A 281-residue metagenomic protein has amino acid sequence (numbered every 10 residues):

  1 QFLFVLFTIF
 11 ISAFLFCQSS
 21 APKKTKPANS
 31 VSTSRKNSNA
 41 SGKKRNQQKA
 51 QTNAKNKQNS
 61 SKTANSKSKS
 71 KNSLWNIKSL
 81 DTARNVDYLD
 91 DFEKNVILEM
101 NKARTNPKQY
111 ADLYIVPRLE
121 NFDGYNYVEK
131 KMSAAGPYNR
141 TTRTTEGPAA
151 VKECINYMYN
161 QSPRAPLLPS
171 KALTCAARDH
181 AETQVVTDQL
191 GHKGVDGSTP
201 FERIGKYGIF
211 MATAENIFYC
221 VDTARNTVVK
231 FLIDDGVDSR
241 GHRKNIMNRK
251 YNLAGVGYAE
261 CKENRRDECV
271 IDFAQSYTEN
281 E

Functional and structural regions predicted by a protein language model:
Q1-A21: Sec-dependent N-terminal signal peptides
V5-L6, K43, Q47, S170 (+1 more regions): Generic alpha-helix initiation/capping and coil-helix boundary signal
C17-V86, P117-E129, S133-T141: Sec-dependent signal peptide cleavage junction
S61, N280-E281: Extracytoplasmic and endomembrane cell-envelope/extracellular-matrix remodeling and assembly machinery
L74-T82, I97, N160-Q161, D222 (+1 more regions): Anionic, Ser/Thr-rich low-complexity intrinsically disordered regions
W75, S79-A83, I155-N156, P163 (+3 more regions): Generic signal for short, ordered secondary-structure residues within or immediately flanking folded domains
V86-Y207, R249, L253: Short, well-ordered surface patches within globular domains
S170-E279: A well-ordered secondary-structure block
